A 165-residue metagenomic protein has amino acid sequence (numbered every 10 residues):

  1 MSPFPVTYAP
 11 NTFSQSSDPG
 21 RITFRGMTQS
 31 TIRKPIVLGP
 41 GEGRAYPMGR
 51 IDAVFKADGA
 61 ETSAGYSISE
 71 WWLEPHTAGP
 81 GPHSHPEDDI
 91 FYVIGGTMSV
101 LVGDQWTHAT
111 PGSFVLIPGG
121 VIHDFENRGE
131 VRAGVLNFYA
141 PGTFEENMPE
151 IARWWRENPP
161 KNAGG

Functional and structural regions predicted by a protein language model:
M1-A9: Extreme N-terminal basic, low-complexity initiation segments that serve as generic localization/processing leaders
Y8-Y66, N158-G165: A short, N-terminal "cap"/entry segment at the start of jelly-roll beta-barrel domains of the cupin/DSBH fold
A53-F55, S69-S84: Conserved short histidine dyad/triad with adjacent acidic residue
H76-T77, G112, G120, E130: Tight coil/turn sites that cap or link beta-strands
A78-P80, G96-L101, F114-V115: Short beta-strand segments in beta-sandwich/barrel cores
P86-M98, G103: Glycine- and acidic-residue-biased ligand/ion/polar-headgroup-sensing regions
I90, D104-G120: Short acidic-glycine-tyrosine-enriched beta hairpin
E126-G165: Double-stranded beta-helix
